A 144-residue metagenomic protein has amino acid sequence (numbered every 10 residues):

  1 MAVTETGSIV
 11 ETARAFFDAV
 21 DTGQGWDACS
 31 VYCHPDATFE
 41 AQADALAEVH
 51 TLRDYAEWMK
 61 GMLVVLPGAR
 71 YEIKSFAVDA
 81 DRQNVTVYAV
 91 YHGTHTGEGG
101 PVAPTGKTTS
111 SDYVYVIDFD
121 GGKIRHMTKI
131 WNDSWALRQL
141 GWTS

Functional and structural regions predicted by a protein language model:
M1-S144: C-terminal and inter-domain tail/linker signature
